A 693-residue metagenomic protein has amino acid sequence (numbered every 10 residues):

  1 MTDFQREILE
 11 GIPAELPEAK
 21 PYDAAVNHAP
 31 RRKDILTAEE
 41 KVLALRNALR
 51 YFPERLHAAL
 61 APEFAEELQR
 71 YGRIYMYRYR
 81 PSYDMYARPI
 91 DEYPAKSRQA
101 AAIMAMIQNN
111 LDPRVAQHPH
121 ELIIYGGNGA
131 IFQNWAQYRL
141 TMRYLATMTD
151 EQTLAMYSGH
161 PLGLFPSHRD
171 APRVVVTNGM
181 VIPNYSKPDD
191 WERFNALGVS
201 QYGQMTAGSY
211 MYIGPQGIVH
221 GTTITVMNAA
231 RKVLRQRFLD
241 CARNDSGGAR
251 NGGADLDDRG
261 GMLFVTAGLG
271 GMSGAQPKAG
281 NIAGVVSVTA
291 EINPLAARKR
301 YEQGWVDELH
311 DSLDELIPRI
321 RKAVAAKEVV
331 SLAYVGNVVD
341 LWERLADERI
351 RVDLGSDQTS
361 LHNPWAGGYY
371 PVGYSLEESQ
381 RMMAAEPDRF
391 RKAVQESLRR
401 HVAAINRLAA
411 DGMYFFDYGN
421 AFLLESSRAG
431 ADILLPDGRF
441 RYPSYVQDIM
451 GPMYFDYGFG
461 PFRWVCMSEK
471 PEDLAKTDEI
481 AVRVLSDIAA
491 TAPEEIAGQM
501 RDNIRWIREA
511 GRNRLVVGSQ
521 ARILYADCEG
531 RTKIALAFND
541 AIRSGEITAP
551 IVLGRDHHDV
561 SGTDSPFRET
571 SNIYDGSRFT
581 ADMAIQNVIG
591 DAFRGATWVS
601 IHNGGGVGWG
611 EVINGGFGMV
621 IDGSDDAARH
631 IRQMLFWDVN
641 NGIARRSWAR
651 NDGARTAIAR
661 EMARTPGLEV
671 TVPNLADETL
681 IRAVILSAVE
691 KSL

Functional and structural regions predicted by a protein language model:
M1-N195, Q201-M211, P387-A537, A541-G554 (+3 more regions): Long, compositionally biased, glycine/small-hydrophobic-enriched stretches that function as flexible linkers, tethers
R114-Q117, P166-R169, V174, N184-Y185 (+9 more regions): Solvent-exposed alpha-helices and their adjacent loops that cap or buttress functional pockets in soluble metabolic
F194-Y202, T222-K232, P566-F567, D575: Active-site-proximal segments of catalytic enzyme domains that coordinate small-molecule cofactors or metal ions
Q204-I224, R231, G253-L263, L269-K327 (+6 more regions): Catalytic or ion-translocation cores adjacent to nucleophile or general acid/base/metal-coordination motifs in diverse
R243-N251, R650, E678, R682-A683 (+1 more regions): A cross-taxon signal for low-complexity, glycine/charged-rich
P294, G336-V339, Q358-N363, G419-E425 (+2 more regions): Glycine-rich beta-alpha junction loops
S331-T359, A366: Active-site/ligand-binding-proximal alpha/beta "capping" segment
I551, R555-Q586: Small-residue-enriched alpha-helical segments and adjacent helix-cap loops that form tight helix-helix packing
